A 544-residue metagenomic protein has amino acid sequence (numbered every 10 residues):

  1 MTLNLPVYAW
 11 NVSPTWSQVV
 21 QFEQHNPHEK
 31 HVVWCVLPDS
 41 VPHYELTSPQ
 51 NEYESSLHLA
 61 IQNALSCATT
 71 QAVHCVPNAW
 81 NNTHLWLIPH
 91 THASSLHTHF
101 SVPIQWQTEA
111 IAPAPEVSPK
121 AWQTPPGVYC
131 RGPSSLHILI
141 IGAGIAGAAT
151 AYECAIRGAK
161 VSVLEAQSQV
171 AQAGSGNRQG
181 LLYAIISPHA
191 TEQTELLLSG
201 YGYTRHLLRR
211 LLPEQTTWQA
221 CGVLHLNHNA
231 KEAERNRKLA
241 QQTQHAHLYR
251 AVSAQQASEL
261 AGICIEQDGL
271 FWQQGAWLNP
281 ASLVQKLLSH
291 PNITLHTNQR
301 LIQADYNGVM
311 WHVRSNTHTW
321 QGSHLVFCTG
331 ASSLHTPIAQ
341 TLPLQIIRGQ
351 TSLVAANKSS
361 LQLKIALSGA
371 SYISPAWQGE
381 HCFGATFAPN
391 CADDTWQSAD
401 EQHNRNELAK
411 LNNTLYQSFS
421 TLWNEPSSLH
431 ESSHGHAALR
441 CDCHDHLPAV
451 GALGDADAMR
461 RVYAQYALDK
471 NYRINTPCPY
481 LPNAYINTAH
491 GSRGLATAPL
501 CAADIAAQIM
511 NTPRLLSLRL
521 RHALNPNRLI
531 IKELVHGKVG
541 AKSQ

Functional and structural regions predicted by a protein language model:
V12-F100: Class I S-adenosyl-L-methionine-dependent methyltransferase module
P38, I156-G176: Glycine-rich FAD pyrophosphate-binding loop
L136-V163: N-terminal Rossmann-like FAD-binding beta1-loop-alpha1 element of flavoenzymes
A149, A190, E195, Y306 (+2 more regions): Flavin-dependent oxidoreductases
Q179-L260: Dinucleotide-binding Rossmann-like beta1-alpha1 core, especially the glycine-rich loop that anchors the ADP
P188-H189, E214-H225, A251-L288, T386-P389 (+1 more regions): Helix-loop-beta segment of a Rossmann-like dinucleotide-binding subdomain
L270-N316, W320-H324, C328-S332: Helical element adjacent to the flavin cofactor pocket in flavoenzyme catalytic cores
T421-Q544: C-terminal catalytic lobe of FAD-dependent flavoproteins
